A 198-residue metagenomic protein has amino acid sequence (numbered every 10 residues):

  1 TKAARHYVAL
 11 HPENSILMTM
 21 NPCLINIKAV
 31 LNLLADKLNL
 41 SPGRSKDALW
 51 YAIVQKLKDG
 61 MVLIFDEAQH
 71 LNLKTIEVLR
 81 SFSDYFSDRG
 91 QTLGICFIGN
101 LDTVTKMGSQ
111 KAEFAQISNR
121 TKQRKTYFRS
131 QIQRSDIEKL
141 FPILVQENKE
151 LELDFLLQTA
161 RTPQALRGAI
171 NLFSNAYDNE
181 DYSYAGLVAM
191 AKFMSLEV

Functional and structural regions predicted by a protein language model:
T1: Walker A/P-loop
R5-A9, A115-N119, Q123-V198: C-terminal alpha-helical "lid" subdomain
A9-C23: Conserved catalytic segments around the Walker B and adjacent sensor/switch elements of P-loop NTPase domains
P12-I16, D59, G90-L93, I117-R124: Short glycine-/polar-rich loops that comprise or flank the Walker A/P-loop and associated switch/sensor motifs
P22-N26, H70, G99-T105, Q131-R134: Conserved nucleotide-binding/hydrolysis micro-motifs of P-loop NTPases
I25-R44: Conserved NTP-binding/hydrolysis module of P-loop NTPases
I53-T75, L79, F86: Conserved P-loop NTPase "ATPase switch" module shared by AAA+ and STAND
L71, F86-F114: Sensor-1/coupling segment of RecA-like P-loop NTPase cores
